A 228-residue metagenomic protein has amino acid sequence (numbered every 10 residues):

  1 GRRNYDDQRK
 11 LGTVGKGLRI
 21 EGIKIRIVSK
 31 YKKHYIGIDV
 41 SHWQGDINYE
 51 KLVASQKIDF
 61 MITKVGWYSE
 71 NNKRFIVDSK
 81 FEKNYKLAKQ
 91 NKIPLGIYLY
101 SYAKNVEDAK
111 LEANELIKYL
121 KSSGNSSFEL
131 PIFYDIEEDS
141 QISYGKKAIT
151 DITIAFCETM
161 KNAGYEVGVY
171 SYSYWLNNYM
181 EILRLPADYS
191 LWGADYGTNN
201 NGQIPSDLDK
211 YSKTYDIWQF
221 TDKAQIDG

Functional and structural regions predicted by a protein language model:
G1-Y31: Lectin-type carbohydrate-recognition ectodomains
I23, G45, Y174-L176: Short acidic loop-to-helix transition motifs that present clustered carboxylates
K24-R26, P94, G168: Residues within well-ordered beta-strands of beta-sheet-rich folds
V28, G66, Y196: Flexible loop residues that form catalytic and substrate-binding hotspots at small-molecule/glycan-binding clefts
K32-Q44, S55, L185-G228: Functionally critical loop-and-helix segments that line ligand-binding/catalytic clefts of soluble enzyme domains
K33-C157, K161-A163: Substrate-binding cleft of extracellular glycoside hydrolase catalytic domains
N125-D207: Catalytic domains of cell-wall/extracellular-matrix polysaccharide-remodeling enzymes, centered on de-N-acetylation
